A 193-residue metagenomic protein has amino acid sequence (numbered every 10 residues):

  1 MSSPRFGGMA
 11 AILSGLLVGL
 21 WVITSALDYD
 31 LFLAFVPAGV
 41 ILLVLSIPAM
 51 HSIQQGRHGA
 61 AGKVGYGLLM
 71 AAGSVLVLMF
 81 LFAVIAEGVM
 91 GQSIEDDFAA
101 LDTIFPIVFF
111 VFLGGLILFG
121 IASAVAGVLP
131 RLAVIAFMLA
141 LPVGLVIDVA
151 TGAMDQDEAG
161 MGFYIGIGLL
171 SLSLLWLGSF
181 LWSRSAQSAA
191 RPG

Functional and structural regions predicted by a protein language model:
M1-G193: Hydrophobic, aromatic-enriched alpha-helical segments typical of multi-pass transmembrane helices
